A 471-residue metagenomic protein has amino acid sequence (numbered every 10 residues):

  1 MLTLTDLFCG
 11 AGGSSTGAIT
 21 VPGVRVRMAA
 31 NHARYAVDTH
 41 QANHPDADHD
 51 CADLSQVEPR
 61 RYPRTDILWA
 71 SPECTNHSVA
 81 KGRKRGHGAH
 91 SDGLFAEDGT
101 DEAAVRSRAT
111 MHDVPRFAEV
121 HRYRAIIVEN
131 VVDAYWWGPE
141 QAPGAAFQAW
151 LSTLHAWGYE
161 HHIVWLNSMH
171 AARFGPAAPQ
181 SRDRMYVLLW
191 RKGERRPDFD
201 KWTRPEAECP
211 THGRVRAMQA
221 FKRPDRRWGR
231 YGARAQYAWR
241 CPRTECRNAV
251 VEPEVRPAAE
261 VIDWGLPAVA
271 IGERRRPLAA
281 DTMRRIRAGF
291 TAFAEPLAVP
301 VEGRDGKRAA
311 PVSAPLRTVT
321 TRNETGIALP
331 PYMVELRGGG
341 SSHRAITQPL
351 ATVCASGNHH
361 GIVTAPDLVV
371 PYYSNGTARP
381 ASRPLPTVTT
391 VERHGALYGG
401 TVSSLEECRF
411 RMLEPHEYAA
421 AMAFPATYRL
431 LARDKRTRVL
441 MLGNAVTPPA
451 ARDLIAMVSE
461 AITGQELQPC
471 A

Functional and structural regions predicted by a protein language model:
M1-A471: Conserved active-site and SAM-binding loop architecture of S-adenosyl-L-methionine-dependent nucleic-acid
